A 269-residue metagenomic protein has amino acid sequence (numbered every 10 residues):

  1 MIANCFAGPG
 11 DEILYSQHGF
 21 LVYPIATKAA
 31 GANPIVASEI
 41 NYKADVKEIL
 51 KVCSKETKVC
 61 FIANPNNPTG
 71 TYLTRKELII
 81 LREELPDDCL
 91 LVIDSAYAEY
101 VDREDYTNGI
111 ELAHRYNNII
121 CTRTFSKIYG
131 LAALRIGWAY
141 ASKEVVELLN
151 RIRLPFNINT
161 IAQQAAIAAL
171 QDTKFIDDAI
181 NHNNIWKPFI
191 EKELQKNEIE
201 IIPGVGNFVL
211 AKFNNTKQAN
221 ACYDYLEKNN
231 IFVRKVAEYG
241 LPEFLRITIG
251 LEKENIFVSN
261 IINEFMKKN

Functional and structural regions predicted by a protein language model:
M1-E12, A30: Phosphate-binding glycine-rich loop
Q17, V36-N41, V236: Short beta->alpha connector loops at strand-helix junctions that form conserved, small/polar/Pro-enriched
K28, V46-E56, P68-L91, S95-I128: Active-site pre-lysine segment of PLP-dependent enzymes
G31, V36-A37, V59-P65, L91-S95 (+1 more regions): Short beta-strands and strand-loop turn motifs
N118-Q195, I199-I202: PLP-dependent aminotransferase class I/II
A133, V205, G240-E243: Short acidic/glycine-enriched loop/turn segments that link adjacent beta-strands
K196-N229, L245: Conserved PLP-binding catalytic core of the aspartate aminotransferase-like
